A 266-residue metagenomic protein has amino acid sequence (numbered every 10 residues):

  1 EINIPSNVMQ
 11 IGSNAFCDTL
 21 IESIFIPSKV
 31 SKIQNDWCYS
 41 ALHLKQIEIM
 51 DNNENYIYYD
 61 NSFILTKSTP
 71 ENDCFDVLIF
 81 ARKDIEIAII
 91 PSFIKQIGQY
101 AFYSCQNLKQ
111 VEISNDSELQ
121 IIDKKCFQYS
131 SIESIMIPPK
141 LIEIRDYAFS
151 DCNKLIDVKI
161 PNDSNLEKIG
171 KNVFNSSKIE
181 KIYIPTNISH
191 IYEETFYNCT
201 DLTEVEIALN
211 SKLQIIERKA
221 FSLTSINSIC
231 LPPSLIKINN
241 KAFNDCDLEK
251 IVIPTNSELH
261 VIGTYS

Functional and structural regions predicted by a protein language model:
E1-Q10, T19-K32, L42-F63, K67-N72 (+8 more regions): Structural signature of tandem-repeat unit edges
G12-A15, N35-W37, L78-I79, G98-A101 (+7 more regions): Consensus positions within tandem repeat domains that build extended binding/scaffold surfaces
